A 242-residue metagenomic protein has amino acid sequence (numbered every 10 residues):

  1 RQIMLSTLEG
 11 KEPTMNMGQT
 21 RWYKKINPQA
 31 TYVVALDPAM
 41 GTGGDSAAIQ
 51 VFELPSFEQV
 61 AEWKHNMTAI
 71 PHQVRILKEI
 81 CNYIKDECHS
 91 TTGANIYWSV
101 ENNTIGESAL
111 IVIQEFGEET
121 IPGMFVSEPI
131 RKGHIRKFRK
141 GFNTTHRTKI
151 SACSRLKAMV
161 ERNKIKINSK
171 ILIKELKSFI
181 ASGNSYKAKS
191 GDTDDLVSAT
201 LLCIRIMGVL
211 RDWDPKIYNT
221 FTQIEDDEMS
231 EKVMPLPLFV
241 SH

Functional and structural regions predicted by a protein language model:
R1-P129, K140, I150, S154 (+2 more regions): RNase H-like, metal-dependent nuclease domains and their acidic two-metal-ion catalytic environment used
H134, F138-K140: Surface-exposed intrinsically disordered loops and tails
N143-R147: Acidic, Ser/Thr-rich peripheral helices and adjacent loops at domain boundaries
